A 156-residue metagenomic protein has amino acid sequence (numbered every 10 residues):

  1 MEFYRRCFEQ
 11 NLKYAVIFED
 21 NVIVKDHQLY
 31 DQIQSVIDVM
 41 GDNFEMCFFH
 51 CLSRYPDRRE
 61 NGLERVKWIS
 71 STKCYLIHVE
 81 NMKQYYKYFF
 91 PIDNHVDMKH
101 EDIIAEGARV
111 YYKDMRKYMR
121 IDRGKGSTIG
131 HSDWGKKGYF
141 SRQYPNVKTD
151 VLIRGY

Functional and structural regions predicted by a protein language model:
M1-F18, V22-Y156: An acidic/histidine-cluster motif and surrounding catalytic segment that typifies divalent-metal-assisted enzyme active
